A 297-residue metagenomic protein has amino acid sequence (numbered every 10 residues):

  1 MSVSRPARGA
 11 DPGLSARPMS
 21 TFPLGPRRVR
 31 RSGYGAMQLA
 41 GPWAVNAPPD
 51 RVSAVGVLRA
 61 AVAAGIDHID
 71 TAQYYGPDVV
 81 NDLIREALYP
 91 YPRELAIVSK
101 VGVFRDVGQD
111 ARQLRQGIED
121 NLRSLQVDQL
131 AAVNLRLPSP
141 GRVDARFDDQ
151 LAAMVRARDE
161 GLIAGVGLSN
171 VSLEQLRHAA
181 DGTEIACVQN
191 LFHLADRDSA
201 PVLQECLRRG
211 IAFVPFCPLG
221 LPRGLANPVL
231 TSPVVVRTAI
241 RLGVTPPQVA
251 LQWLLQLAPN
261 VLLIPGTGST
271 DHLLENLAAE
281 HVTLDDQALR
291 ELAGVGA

Functional and structural regions predicted by a protein language model:
S2-L95, A153, G220-P222: N-terminal binding-site loop/beta-alpha segment at the start of enzyme catalytic domains that lines or forms
D11-A16, P138-A297: Beta/alpha (TIM)-barrel catalytic core signal, keyed to glycine-rich beta->alpha loops juxtaposed to Asp/Glu that bind
P26-R28, A63, R85-A96, L122-D128 (+2 more regions): Acidic (Asp/Glu)-rich catalytic clusters
L39-V52, V101-R112, G141-R142: Active-site mouth loops of central-metabolism enzymes
A47-A61, Q109-S124, S172-L176: Short, acidic/polar
I66, V127-L130, I163, I185: A structural motif
E94-R105, V133-R136: A short, structured active-site edge motif that brings together acidic residues
Q113-L135, R156-E160: CE4/NodB-like, metal-dependent polysaccharide N-deacetylase domain that modifies extracellular/periplasmic N-acetylated
